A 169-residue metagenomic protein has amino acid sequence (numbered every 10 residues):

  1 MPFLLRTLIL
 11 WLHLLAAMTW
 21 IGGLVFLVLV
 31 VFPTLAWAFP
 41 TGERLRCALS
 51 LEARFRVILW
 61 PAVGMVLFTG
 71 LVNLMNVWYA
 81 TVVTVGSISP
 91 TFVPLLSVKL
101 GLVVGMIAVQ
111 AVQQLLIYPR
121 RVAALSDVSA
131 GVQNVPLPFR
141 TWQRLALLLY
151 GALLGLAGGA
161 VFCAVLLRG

Functional and structural regions predicted by a protein language model:
M1-G169: Polytopic transmembrane helical bundles with strong interfacial aromatic enrichment
